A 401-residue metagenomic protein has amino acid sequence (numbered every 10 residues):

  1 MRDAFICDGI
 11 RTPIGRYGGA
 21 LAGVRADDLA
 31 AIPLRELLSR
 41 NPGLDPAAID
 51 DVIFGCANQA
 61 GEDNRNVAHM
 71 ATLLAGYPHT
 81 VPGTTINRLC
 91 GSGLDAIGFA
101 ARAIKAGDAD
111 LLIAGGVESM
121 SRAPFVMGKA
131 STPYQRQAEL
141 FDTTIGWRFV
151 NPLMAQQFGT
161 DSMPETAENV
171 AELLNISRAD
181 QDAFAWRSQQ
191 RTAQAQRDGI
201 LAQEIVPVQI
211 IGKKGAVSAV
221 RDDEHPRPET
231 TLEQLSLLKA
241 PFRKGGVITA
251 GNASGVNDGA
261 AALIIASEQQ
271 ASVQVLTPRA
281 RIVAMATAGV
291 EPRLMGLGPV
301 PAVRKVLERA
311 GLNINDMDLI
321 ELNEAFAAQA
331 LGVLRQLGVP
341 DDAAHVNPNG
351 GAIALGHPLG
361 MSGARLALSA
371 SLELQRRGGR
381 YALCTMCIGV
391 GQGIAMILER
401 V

Functional and structural regions predicted by a protein language model:
M1-A26, I145, E172, T231-L297 (+6 more regions): Condensing-enzyme catalytic core mediating Claisen C-C bond formation in acyl metabolism
R11-T12, G23, D27-I32, G43 (+4 more regions): N-terminal extracellular/periplasmic Venus flytrap/periplasmic-binding protein-like
A22-L112, G116-Q135, I205-R221, R293 (+1 more regions): Conserved beta-ketoacyl condensing-enzyme motif
V24, C56-L111, T144-W147, Q157-S162 (+3 more regions): Conserved catalytic cysteine-centered active-site region of acyl-thioester-dependent Claisen-condensing enzymes
A26-N41, V67-A71, A96-F99, M163-V170 (+5 more regions): Short, well-ordered amphipathic alpha-helical segments that serve as non-catalytic structural scaffolds within diverse
I86-E118, A171-I200, A262-Q269, G332-R335 (+2 more regions): Active-site-proximal alpha-helical scaffold in enzymes
L111-N169: Flexible glycine-/small-residue-enriched beta->alpha junction loops that bind anionic phosphate/pyrophosphate groups
E168, E204, G212, V283-A354: Active-site pocket-lining segment
